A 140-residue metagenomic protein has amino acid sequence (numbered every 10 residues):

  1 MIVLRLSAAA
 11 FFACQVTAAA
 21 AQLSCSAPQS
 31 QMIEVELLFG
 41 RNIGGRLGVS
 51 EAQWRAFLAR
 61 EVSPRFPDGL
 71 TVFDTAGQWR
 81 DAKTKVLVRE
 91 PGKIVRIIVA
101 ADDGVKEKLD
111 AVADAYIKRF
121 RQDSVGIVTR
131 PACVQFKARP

Functional and structural regions predicted by a protein language model:
M1-A8: Bacterial N-terminal signal peptides that target proteins for export
Q15-V16: N-terminal signal peptide c-region/cleavage motif recognized by signal peptidases
A21-F73: N-terminal secretory signal peptides
F39-R41, D74-A76, V99-A101, P131: A mature extracytoplasmic/lumenal domain signature
P64-I94: Short, intrinsically disordered low-complexity segments
T84-P140: Helix-rich interaction surfaces within compact, conserved domain-sized segments that mediate assembly or partner
